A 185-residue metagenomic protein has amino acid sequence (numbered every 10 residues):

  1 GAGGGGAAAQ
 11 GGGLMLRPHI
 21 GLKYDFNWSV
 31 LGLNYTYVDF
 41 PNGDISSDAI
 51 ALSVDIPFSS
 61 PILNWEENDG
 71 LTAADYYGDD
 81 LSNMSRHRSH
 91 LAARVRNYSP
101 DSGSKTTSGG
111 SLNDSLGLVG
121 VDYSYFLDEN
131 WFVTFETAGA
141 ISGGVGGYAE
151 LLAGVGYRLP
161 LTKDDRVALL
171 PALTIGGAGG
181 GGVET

Functional and structural regions predicted by a protein language model:
G1-D39, K163-G180: Ordered, small/hydrophobic-rich secondary-structure cores
G1-G4, L33-Y37, E67-L71, D75 (+4 more regions): Transmembrane beta-barrel strands of outer-membrane/channel proteins
G1-G6, G120-T185: Gram-negative (and chloroplast) outer-membrane scaffold detector with strong preference for beta-barrel transmembrane
A7-G11, D39-G43, D80-M84, D101-L112 (+3 more regions): Outer-membrane beta-barrel domain signature
G12-P18, S46-I50, S89, N113-V119 (+2 more regions): Residues that define the transmembrane beta-barrel architecture of outer-membrane proteins
Y24-F26, Y37, I56, Y125 (+1 more regions): Residue-level signature of outer-membrane beta-barrel architecture
F26-L33, S60-W65, S89, E129-F135 (+1 more regions): Repeated loop/turn-to-beta-strand initiation elements of outer-membrane beta-barrel proteins
V38, S47-S124: Short glycine/proline- and aromatic-enriched beta-strand/turn motifs that initiate or cap beta-hairpins
